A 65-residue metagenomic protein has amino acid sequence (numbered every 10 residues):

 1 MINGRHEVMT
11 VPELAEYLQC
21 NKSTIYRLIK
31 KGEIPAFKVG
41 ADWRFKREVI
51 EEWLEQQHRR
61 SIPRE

Functional and structural regions predicted by a protein language model:
M1-T24: Polyanion-binding surface elements
I2, Y17, D42, R47-E48: Secondary-structure boundary/capping motif
A15, P35, E51: Nucleotide phosphate-binding site architecture
L18-W43: Major-groove DNA-recognition helix of helix-turn-helix-type DNA-binding domains
E48-E65: A short, Lys/Arg-enriched interface patch at domain edges and termini
